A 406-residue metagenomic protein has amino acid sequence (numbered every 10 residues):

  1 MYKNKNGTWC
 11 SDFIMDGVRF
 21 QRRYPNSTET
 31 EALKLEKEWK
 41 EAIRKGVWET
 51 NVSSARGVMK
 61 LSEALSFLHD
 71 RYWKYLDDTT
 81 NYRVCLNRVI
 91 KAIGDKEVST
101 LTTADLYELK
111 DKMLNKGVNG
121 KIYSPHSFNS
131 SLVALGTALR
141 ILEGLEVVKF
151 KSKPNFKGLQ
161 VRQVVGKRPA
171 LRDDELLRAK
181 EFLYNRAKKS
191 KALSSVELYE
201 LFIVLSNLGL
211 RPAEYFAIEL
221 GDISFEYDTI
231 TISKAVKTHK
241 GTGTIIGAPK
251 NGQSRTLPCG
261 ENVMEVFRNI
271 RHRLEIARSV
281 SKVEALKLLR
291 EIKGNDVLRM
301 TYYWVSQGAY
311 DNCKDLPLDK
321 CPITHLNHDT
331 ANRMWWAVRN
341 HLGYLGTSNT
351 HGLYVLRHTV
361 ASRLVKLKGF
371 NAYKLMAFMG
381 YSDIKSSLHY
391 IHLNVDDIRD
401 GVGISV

Functional and structural regions predicted by a protein language model:
Y2, Y24, T28, H69-V147 (+4 more regions): N-terminal core-binding DNA-recognition domain of tyrosine site-specific recombinases/integrases
N4-C10, M15-Y107, E275-L316: N-terminal DNA-binding module of tyrosine recombinases/phage integrases
P25, A217-I223, M376-S382, Y390-L393: A short, basic/aromatic helix-end/turn motif that makes direct DNA contacts
V133, V204-N207, V365-K366, I391: Short amphipathic helical patch at the helix-1/turn junction of helix-turn-helix
V148-K151, N155-P212, F216-I218, E226 (+2 more regions): Basic, Lys/Arg- and aromatic-enriched nucleic-acid-binding interface segment
A170, V236, A372, M379-I404: Catalytic-site neighborhood detector that most strongly recognizes the C-terminal catalytic loop/helix of tyrosine
N185-S195, L257, E275-A377, Y381: Short, basic (Lys/Arg/His-rich) helix/loop patches that form interaction surfaces in the mid-to-C-terminal regions
I218-I276, V280-G294, L298-M300: Conserved tyrosine-mediated DNA breakage-rejoining catalytic core shared by Y-recombinases
